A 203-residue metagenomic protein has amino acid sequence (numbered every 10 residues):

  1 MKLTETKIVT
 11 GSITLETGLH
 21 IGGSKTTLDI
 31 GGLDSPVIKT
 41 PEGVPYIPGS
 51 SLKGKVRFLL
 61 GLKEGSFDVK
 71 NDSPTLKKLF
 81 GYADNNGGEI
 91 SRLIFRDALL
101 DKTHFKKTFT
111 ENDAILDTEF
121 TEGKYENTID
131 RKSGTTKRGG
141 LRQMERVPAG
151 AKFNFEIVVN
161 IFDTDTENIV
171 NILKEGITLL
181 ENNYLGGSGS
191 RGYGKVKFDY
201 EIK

Functional and structural regions predicted by a protein language model:
M1-E126, T136-K203: RNA-binding basic/glycine-rich loop and surface signature characteristic of RAMP-family CRISPR effectors
